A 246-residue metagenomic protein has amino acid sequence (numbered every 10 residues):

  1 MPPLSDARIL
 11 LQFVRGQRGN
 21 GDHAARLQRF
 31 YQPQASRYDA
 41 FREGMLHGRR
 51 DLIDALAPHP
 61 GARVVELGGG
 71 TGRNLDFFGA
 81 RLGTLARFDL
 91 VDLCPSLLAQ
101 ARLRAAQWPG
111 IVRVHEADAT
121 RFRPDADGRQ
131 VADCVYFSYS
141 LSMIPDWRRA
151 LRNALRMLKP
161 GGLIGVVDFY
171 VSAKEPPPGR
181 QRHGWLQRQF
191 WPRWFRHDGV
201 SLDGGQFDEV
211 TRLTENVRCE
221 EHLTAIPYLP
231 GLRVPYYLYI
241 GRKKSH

Functional and structural regions predicted by a protein language model:
P2-P58, R73-F77, Q100, G179 (+1 more regions): Conserved class I S-adenosyl-L-methionine
R18-G21, A25-R26, V167-L232: C-terminal alpha-helical "lid/dimerization" subdomain adjacent to the S-adenosyl-L-methionine
V65-F122: Class I SAM-dependent methyltransferase SAM/SAH-binding core
G83, I144-P145, L158-K159: Helix-to-beta-strand junctions that scaffold the AdoMet/dcAdoMet cofactor pocket in Class I SAM-dependent enzymes
T120-V135: A short acidic, Gly/Pro-enriched loop at the edge of an enzyme's catalytic core that lines a small-molecule cofactor
D133-D146: A short SAM/SAH-binding and catalytic strip from SAM-dependent methyltransferases
R148-P160: A short glycine-rich, Lys/Arg-flanked "PGG" loop and its adjoining helix->strand segment in the class I
L238-H246: C-terminal lobe and adjacent flexible extensions of AdoMet/dcAdoMet transferase-like proteins
